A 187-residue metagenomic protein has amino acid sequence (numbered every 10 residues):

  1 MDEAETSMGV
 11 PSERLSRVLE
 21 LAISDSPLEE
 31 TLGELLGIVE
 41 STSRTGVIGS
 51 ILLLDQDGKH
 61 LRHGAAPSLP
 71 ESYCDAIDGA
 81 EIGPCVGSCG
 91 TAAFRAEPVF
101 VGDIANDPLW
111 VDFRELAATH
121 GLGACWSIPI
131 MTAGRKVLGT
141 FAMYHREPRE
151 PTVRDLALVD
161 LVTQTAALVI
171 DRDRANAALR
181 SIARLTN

Functional and structural regions predicted by a protein language model:
M1-E30, R154, R172-N187: Signal-transmission linkers at sensory-effector interfaces
S16-E20, L28-S41, I48, L52 (+2 more regions): Short amphipathic alpha-helical segments
G37, R44, S50-D78, R135: GAF sensory/regulatory domain recognition with acknowledged cross-activation on helical regulatory dimers
H60-G64, E71-P108, D112-A118: Regulatory sensory and allosteric helical modules in signal-transduction proteins and certain transcription factors
G123-T132: A short, aliphatic-rich beta-strand micro-motif
G139-E150: Short beta-strand-to-loop transition segments that serve as allosteric relay/switch motifs in sensory/regulatory domains
L156, D160-A167: Allosteric cytosolic regulatory segments
